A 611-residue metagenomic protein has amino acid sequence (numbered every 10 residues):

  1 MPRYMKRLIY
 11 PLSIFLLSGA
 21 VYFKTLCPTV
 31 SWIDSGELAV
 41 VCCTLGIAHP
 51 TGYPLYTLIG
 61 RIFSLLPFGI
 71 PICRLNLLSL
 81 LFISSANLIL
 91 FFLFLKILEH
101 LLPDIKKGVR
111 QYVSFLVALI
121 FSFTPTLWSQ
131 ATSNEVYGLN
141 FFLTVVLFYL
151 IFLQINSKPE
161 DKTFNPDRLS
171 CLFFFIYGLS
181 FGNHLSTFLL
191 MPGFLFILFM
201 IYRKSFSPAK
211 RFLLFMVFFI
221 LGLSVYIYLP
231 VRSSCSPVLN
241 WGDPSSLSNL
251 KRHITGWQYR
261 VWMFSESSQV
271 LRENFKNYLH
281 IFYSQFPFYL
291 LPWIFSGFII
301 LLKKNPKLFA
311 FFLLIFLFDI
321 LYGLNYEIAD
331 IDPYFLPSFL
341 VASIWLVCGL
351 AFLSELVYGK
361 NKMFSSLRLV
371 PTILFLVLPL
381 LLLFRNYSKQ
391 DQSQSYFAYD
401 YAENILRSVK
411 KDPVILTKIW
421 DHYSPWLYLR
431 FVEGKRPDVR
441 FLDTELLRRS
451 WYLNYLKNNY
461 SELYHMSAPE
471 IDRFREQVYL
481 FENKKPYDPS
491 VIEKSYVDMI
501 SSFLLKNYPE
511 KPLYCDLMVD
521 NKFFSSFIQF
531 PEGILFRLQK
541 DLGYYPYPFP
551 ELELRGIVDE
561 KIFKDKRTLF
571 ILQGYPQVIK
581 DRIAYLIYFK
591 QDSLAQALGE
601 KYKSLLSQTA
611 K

Functional and structural regions predicted by a protein language model:
V41-T44, V117-L119, L169-N183, L195: Membrane-interface alpha helices of multi-pass inner-membrane proteins
L77-I105, A118, V146-L153, F295-S296 (+1 more regions): Transmembrane-helix motifs of polytopic, lipid-linked glycan transferases
L98, L102-G108, A131, L147-S170 (+2 more regions): Membrane-interface transmembrane helices that cradle and orient dolichyl/undecaprenyl
G108, L302-N305, C348-R385: Signature aromatic-anchored transmembrane alpha helix within multi-pass, membrane-resident enzymes that catalyze glycan
I155-N156, L189-I220, L378: Perimembrane helix-loop-helix junctions
S284-P306: Hydrophobic, aromatic-rich transmembrane alpha-helices and their immediate juxtamembrane boundary segments
A310-L313, L321-E355: Hydrophobic/aromatic-rich transmembrane helices and adjacent perimembrane loops
E403-K410, V414, L427, E433-K611: C-terminal luminal/periplasmic domains and tails of membrane-associated envelope-modifying transferases
